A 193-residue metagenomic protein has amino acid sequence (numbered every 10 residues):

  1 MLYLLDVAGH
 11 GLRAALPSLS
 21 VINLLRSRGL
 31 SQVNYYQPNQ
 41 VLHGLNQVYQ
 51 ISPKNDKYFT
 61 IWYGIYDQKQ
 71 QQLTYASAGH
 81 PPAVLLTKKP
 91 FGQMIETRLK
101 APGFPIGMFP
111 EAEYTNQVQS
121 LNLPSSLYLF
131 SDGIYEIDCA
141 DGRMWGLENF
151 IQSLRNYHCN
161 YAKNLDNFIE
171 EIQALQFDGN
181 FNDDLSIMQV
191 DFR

Functional and structural regions predicted by a protein language model:
M1-A8, L12-R13, P17-S18, I22-R193: Conserved subregion of the PPM/PP2C metallophosphatase catalytic domain
